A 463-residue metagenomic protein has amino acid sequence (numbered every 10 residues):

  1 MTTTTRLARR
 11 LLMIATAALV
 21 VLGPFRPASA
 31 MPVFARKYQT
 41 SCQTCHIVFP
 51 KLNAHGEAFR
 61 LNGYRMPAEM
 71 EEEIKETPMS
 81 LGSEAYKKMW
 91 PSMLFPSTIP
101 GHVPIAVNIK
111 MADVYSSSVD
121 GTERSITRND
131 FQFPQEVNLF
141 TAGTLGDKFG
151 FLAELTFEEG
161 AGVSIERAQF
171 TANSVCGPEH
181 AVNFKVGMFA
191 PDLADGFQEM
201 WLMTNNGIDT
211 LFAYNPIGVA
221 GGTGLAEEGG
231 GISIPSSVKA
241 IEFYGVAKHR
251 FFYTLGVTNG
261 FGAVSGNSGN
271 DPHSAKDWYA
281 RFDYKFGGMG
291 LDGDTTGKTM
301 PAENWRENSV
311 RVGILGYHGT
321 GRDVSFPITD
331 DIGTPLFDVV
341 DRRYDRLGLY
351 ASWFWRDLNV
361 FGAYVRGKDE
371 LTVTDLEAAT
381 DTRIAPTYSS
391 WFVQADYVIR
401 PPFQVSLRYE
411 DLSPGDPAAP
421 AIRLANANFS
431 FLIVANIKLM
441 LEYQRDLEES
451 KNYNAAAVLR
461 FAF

Functional and structural regions predicted by a protein language model:
T2-I14: Bacterial N-terminal signal peptides that target proteins for export
L19-A28: C-terminal segment of classical bacterial N-terminal signal peptides
Q39-F49: The canonical Cys-X-X-Cys-His
S41, W278-M289, F431, N436-I437 (+1 more regions): Outer-membrane beta-barrel "beta-signal"
P50-A54, T98-S117, T122-A263, P272-Y279 (+8 more regions): Outer membrane beta-barrel
E69-F95: Short Fe-S-cluster ligation motifs
T127-F131, E158-S164, G231-P235, G269-A275 (+4 more regions): Replace "Gram-negative outer membrane beta-barrel proteins" with "bacterial and organellar outer membrane beta-barrel
H273-A275, R281-G415: Detector for outer-membrane/organellar transmembrane beta-barrel domains, recognizing the amphipathic beta-strand
